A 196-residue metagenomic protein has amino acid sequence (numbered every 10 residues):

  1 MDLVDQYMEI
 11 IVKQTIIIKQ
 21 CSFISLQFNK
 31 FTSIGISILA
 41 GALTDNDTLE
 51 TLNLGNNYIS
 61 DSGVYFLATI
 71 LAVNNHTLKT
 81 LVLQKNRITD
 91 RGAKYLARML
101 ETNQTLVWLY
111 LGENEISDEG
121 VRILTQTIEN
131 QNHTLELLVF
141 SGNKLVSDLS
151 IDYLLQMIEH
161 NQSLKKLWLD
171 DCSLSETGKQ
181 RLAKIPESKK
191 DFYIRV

Functional and structural regions predicted by a protein language model:
M1-V196: Leucine-rich tandem repeat or coiled-coil scaffolds
